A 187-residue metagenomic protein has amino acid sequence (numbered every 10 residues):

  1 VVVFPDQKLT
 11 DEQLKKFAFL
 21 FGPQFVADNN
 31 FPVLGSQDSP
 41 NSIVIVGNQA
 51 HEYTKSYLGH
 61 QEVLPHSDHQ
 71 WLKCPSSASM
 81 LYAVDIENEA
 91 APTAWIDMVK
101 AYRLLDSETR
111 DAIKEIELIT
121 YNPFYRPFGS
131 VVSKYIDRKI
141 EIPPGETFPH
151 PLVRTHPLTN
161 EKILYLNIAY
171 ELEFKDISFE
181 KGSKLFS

Functional and structural regions predicted by a protein language model:
V1-S187: Non-heme Fe(II) oxygenase catalytic core, chiefly the N-lobe of the double-stranded beta-helix
